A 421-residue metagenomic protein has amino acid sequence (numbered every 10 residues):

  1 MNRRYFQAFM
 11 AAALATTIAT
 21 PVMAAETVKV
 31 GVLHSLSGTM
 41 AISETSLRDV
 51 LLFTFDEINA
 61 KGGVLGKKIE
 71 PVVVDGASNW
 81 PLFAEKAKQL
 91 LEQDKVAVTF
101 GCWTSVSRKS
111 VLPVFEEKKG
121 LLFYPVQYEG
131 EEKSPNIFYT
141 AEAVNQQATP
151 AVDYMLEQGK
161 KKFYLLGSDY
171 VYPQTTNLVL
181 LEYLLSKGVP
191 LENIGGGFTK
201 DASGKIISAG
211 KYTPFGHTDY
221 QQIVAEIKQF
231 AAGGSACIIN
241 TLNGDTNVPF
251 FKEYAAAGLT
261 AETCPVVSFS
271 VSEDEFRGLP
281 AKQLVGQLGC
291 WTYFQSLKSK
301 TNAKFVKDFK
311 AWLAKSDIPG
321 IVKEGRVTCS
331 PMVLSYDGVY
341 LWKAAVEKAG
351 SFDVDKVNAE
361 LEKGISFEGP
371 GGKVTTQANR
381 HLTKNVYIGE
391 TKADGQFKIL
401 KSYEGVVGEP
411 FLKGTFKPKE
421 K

Functional and structural regions predicted by a protein language model:
I18-A24: Sec/Tat signal peptide C-region and signal peptidase I cleavage site
A25, D49-P71, G188-E192: Signal peptide-proximal N-terminal region of secreted/periplasmic/extracellular or secretory-lumen proteins
V28, V285, E362-K421: Solvent-exposed, acidic/polar segments of extracytosolic/periplasmic ligand-binding ectodomains
G31-V50, V74-P81, W103-V106, D169-P173 (+2 more regions): Extracytoplasmic "Venus flytrap"
I42-D49, G62-E131, T140, P214-Q221 (+2 more regions): Beta-alpha junction/loop-to-helix N-cap segments that form part of ligand/metal-binding clefts
E85, E129-G130, P135-A257, K300 (+1 more regions): Extracellular/periplasmic Venus flytrap/periplasmic-binding protein
L90-C102, F123-P125, K162-G167, G233-G244 (+4 more regions): Periplasmic-binding protein-like
Y254-Y336, G350, L400-E420: Extracellular/periplasmic periplasmic-binding protein-like sensory domains
